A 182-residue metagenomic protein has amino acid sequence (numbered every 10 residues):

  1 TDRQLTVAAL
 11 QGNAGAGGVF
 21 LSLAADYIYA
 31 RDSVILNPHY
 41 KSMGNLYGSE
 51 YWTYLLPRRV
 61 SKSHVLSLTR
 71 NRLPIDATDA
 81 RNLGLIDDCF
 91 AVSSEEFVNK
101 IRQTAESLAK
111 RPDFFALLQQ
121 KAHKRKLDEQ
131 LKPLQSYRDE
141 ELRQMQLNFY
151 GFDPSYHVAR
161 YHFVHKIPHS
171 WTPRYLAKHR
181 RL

Functional and structural regions predicted by a protein language model:
T1-M43: Glycine-rich beta-to-alpha active-site loop
A9-A14, L68-P74: Glycine-rich beta-to-alpha transition loops that act as phosphate-gripper elements at the mouths of alpha/beta enzyme
L21-S22, A80, M145: Hydrophobic/aromatic residues within transmembrane alpha-helices of multi-pass small-molecule transporters
D26-Y27, S67, N71-L73, D79 (+1 more regions): Well-ordered beta-strand positions
A30-R31, Y47, I86-Y156: C-terminal long alpha-helix characteristic of the crotonase
T53-S63: Hydrophobic, secondary-structure "cap" segments at the distal end of domains
D153-H157, V164-L182: Patatin-like phospholipase
